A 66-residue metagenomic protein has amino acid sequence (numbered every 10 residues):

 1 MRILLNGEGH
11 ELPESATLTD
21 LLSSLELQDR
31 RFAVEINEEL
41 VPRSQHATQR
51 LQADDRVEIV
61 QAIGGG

Functional and structural regions predicted by a protein language model:
L4, G9-R50, V60-A62: Compact, glycine-rich, soluble single-domain proteins
G66: Conserved G/P- and acidic residue-centered "switch" motifs that form tight phosphate/ATP-binding loops in soluble
